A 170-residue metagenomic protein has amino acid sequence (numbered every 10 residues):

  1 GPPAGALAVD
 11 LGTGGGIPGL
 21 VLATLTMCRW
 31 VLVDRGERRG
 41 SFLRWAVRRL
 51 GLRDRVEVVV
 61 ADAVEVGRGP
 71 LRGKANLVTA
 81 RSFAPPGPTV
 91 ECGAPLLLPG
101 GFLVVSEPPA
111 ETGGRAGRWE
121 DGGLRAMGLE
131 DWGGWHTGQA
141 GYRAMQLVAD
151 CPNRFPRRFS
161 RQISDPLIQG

Functional and structural regions predicted by a protein language model:
G1-S82, V90-C92: Conserved SAM/SAH cofactor-binding pocket of Class I
V31, K74, P99, G138-G141: A generic structural signal for well-ordered coil/turn residues at beta-strand boundaries that shape enzyme active-site
V31-V33, V59, V104, G133 (+1 more regions): Hydrophobic/aromatic beta-strand patches that form the interior of the parallel beta-sheet core in alpha/beta enzyme
R38-R39, A110-G114: Short gly/pro/ser/thr-enriched loop/turn and capping motifs at secondary-structure boundaries
F83-P85, P109: Short glycine-rich anion-binding loops that position phosphate/pyrophosphate groups of nucleotides and phosphorylated
P88-F102: A short glycine-rich, Lys/Arg-flanked "PGG" loop and its adjoining helix->strand segment in the class I
G100-E111: Conserved beta-strand signature within the Rossmann-like core of class I S-adenosyl-L-methionine
G114-G170: SAM/dcSAM-binding transferase cores
